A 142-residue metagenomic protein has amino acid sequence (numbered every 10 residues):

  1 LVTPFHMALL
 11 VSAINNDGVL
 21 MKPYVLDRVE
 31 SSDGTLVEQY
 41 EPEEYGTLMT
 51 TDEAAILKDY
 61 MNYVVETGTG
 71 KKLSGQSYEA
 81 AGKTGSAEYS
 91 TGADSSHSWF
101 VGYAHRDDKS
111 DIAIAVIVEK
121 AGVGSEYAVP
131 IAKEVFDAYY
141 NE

Functional and structural regions predicted by a protein language model:
L1-E44, D52, M61-E142: Active-site beta-strand/loop architecture of penicillin-binding DD-peptidases
